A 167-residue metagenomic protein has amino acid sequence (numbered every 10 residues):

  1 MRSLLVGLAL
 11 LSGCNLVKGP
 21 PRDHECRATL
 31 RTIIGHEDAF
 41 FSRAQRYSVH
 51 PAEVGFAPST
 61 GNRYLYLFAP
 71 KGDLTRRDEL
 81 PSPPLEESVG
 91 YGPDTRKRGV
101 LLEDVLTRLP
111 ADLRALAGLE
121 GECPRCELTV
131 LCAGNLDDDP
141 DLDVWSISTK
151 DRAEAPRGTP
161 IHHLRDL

Functional and structural regions predicted by a protein language model:
M1-S12: Sec-dependent bacterial lipoprotein signal peptides
L4, L30-R31, V54-A57: Alpha-helical interaction segments
L11-H36, F41: Amphipathic alpha-helical segments typified by the pilin-like N-terminal helix that continues immediately C-terminal
G35-D139, A153, D166-L167: Extracellular/periplasmic head regions of type IV pilus-like filament subunits
D143-L167: Low-complexity, S/T/G/P-rich flexible repeat/linker segments used as non-globular hinges and stalks within
